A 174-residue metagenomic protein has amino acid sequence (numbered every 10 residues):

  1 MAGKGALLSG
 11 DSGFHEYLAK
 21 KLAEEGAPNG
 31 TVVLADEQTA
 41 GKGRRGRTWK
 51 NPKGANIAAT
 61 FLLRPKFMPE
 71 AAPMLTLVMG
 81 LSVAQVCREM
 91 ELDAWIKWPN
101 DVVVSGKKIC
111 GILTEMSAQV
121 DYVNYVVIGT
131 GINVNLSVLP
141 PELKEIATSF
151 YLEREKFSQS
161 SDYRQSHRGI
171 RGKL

Functional and structural regions predicted by a protein language model:
M1-Q85, E89, C110: N-terminal lobe of the biotin/lipoate ligase/transferase fold
H15, A59, D101, G131 (+1 more regions): Residue-level signal for inorganic ion chemistry
A23, W49-N51, V102, V120 (+1 more regions): Generic marker of residues within folded, mature protein domains
D36-Q38, V102, I132: Active-site metal-binding loops of divalent metal-dependent hydrolases
M74-A94, V104-L174: Long, positively charged amphipathic alpha-helical accessory segments at protein N-termini or as interdomain linkers
